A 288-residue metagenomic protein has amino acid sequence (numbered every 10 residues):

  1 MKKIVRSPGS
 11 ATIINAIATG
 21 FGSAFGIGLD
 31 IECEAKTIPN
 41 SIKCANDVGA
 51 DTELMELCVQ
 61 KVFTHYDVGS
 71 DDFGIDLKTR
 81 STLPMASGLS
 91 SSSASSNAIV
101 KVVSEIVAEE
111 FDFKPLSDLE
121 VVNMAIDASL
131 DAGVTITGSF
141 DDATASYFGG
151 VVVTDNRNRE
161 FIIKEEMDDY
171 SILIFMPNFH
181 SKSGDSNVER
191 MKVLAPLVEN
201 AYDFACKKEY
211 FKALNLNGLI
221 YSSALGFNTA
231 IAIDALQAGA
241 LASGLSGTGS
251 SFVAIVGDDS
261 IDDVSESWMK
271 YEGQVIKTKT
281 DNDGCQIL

Functional and structural regions predicted by a protein language model:
M1-A86, S267, T280-L288: ATP-binding N-lobe of GHMP and related small-molecule kinases
T37, P177, A254-D258: Short beta-strand-to-loop capping motifs
Q60-T64, A98-E109, V152, D203 (+1 more regions): Short glycine/serine- and small hydrophobic-enriched flexible loop segments
I75-K78, F113-A128, N215-L216: Beta-strand segments within the central parallel beta-sheet cores of soluble alpha/beta enzyme folds
L89-D118, G149: DPxDG-like acidic metal-binding loop motif
D118-F161: Alpha/beta catalytic cores of group-transfer enzymes, especially the acyltransferase/condensing modules of polyketide
E166-F227: Acyltransferase
C206-L288: Glycine-rich, charge-dense phosphate/pyrophosphate-binding loop(s) and the adjacent flexible "lid"/catalytic subdomain
